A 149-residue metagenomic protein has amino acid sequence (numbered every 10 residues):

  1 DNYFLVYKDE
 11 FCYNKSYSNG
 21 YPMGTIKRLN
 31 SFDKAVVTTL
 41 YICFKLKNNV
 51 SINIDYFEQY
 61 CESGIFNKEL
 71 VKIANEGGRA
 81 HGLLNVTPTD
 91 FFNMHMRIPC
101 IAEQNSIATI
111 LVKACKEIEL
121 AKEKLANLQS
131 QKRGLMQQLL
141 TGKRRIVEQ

Functional and structural regions predicted by a protein language model:
D1-N14, G20, K45-L46: Sequence-specific dsDNA recognition surfaces
L5, S51, N85: Short aromatic/basic micro-patch
Y13-N14, S18-T38, D55, Q59 (+2 more regions): Short, ligand-facing micro-motifs at secondary-structure edges
K34-L40, N75-A102: A short glycine-rich beta-alpha junction/loop motif
L46-N53: Ligand-binding loop in jelly-roll beta-barrel domains
N53-Y60, S106-I110: Short amphipathic alpha-helical coupling segments at ligand-binding clamshell hinges and other catalytic/signaling
R97-Q149: Amphipathic alpha-helical coiled-coil/heptad-repeat segments
